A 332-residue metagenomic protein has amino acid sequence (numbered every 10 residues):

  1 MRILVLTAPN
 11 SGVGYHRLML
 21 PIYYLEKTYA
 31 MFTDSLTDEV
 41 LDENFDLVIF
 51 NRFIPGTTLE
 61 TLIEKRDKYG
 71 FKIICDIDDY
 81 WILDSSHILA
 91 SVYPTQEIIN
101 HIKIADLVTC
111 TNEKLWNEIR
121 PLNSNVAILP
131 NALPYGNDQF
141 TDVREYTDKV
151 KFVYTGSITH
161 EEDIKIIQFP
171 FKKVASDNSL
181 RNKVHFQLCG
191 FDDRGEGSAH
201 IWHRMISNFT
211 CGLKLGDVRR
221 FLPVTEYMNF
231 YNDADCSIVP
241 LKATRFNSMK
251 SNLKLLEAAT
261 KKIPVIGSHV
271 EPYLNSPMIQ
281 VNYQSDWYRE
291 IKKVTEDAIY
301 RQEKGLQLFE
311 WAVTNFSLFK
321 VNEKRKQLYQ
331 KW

Functional and structural regions predicted by a protein language model:
M1-P55: N-terminal pre-catalytic "stem/leader" segment of glycosyltransferase-like enzymes
L6-K27, P134-N232: Conserved catalytic-core segment of nucleotide-activated headgroup transferases in glycan assembly
R66-I82: Active-site proximal beta-strand in glycosyltransferases
A90-V108: Membrane-proximal helix-turn-helix segments that form the acceptor-binding/catalytic region of lipid-linked
K103-Q139: Donor nucleotide-sugar binding/catalytic pocket of nucleotide-sugar-dependent glycosyltransferases
E162, F221-F230, S237-E257, I266-P277: Nucleotide-sugar-dependent
L274-K293: Change "using UDP/GDP/dTDP sugars" to "using nucleotide sugars
E296-K331: A charged, aromatic-enriched C-terminal amphipathic alpha-helix characteristic of glycosyltransferases across folds
